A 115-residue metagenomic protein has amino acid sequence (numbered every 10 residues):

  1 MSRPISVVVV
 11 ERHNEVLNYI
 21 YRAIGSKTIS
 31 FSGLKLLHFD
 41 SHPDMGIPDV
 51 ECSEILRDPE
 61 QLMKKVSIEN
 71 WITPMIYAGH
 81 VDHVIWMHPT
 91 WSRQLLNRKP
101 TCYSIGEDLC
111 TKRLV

Functional and structural regions predicted by a protein language model:
M1-V115: Conserved alpha-helical scaffold segments that buttress catalytic/binding sites
